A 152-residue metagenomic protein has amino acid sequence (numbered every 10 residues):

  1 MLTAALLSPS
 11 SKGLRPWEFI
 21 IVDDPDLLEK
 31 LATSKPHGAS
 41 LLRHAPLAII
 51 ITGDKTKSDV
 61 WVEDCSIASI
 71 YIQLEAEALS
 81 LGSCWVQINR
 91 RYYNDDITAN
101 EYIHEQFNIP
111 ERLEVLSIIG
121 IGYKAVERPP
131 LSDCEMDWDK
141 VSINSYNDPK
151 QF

Functional and structural regions predicted by a protein language model:
M1-F152: Acidic, surface-exposed loops and disordered segments
